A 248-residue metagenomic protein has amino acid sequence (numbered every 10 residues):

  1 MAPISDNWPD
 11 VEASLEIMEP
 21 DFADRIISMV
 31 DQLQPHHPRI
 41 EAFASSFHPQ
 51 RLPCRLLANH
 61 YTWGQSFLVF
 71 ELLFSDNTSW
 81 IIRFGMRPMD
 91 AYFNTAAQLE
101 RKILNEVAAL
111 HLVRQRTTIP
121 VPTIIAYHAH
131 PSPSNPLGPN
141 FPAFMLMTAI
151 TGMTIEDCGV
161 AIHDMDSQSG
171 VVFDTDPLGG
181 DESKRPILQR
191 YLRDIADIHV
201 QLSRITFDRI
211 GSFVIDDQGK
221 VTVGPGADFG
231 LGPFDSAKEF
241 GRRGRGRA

Functional and structural regions predicted by a protein language model:
M1-A2, I187: Short intrinsically disordered, low-complexity coil segments enriched in acidic
A2-N59: Juxta-kinase regulatory segment immediately upstream of eukaryotic protein kinase catalytic domains
L57-A248: ATP-binding pocket architecture of kinase catalytic cores
